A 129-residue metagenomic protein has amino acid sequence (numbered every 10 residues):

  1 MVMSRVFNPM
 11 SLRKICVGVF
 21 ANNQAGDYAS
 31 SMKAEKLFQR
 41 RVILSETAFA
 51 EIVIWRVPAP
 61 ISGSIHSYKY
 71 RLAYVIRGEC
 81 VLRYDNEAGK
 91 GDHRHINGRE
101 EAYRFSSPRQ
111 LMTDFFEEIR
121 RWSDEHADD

Functional and structural regions predicted by a protein language model:
M1, R77, F116: Residue-level marker of positions within ordered structural domains that often coincide with functionally constrained
M1-M3, M10, M32: Methionine residue identity
F7-N8, L12-C16, F20: Ser/Thr/Pro-rich, acidic low-complexity intrinsically disordered regulatory segments
S11, Q24, I119-R120: Prokaryotic Sec-type signal peptides and long signal-anchor helices with extended Leu/Ile/Val-rich h-regions
G18-H93: The feature represents the first ordered module of a protein
R99-D129: Short, compact, well-ordered microdomains
